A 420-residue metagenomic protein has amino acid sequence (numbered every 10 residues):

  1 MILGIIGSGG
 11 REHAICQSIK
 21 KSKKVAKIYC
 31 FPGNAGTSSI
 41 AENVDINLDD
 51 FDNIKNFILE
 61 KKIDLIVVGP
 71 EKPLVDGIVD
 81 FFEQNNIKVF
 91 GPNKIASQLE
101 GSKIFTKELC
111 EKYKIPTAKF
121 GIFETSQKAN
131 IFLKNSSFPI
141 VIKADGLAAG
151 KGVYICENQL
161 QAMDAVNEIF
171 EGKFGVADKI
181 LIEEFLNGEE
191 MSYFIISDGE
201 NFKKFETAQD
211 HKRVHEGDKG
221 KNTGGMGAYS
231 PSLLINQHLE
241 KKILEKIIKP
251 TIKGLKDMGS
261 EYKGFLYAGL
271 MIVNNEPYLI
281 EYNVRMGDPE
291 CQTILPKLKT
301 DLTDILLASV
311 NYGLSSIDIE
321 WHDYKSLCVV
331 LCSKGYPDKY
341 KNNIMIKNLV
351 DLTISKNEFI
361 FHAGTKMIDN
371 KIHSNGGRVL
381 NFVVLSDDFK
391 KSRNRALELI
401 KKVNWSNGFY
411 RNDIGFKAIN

Functional and structural regions predicted by a protein language model:
M1-K94: ATP-binding N-terminal substructure of ATP-dependent carboxylate-amine bond-forming enzymes
S38-A41, Q98-I104, H215-E216: Short, charged, surface-exposed secondary-structure boundary motifs
N43-D49, G121-T125, C156: Short acidic-hydrophobic, aromatic-tinged amphipathic segments that line or gate anion-handling sites
P92-K151: A conserved helix-loop-beta module that forms one wall/lid of the active-site cleft in ATP-utilizing catalytic domains
V153-C291: Internal nucleotide-binding/catalytic subdomain
L244-L266, N283-S355, I368: Active-site "cap" helix and flanking loop/linker of ATP-utilizing ligase/carboxylase catalytic domains
T365-N420: Generic C-terminus detector
